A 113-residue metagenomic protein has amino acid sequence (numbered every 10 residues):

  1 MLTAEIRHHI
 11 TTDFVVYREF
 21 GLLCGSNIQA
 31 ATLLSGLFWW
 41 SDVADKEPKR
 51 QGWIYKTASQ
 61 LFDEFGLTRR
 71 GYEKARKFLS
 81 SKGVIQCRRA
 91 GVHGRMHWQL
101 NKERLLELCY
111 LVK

Functional and structural regions predicted by a protein language model:
M1-I6, K77, S81, K102-K113: Charged low-complexity intrinsically disordered patches
M1-Q60, C109: Short recognition helix of helix-turn-helix/winged-helix DNA-binding domains
T32, R95-L105: A generic structural signal for ordered secondary structure
S41-Q99: Winged helix-turn-helix DNA-binding recognition segment
